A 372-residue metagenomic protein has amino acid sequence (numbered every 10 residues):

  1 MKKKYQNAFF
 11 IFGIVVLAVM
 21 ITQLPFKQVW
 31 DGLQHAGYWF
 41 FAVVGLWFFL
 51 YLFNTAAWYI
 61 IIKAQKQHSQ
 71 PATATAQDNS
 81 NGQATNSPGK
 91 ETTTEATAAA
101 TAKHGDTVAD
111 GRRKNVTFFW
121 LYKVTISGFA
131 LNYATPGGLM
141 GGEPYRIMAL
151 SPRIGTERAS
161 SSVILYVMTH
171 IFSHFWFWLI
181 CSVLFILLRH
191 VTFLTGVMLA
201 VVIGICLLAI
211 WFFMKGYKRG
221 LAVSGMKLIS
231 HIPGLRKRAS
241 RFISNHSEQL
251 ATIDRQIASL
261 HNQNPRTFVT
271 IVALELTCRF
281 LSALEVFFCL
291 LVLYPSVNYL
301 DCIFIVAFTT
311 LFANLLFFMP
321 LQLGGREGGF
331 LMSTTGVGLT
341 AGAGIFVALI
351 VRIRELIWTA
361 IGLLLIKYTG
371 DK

Functional and structural regions predicted by a protein language model:
M1-I126, V191-N314, L356-K372: Predominantly cytoplasmic-facing regulatory/coupling regions of multi-pass membrane proteins
F119, I154-M168, T340-I350: Membrane-interface alpha-helices at helix entry/exit sites of multi-pass transporters
T125, L131-W176: Juxtamembrane loop-to-helix connectors within ABC transporter transmembrane domains
A130-P136, A307-L323, E327: Transmembrane alpha-helix interface/packing and boundary motifs in multi-pass membrane proteins, characterized by
M140-S151, F318-G336: Re-entrant/interfacial helical elements at transmembrane boundaries that shape and gate the permeation pathway
W178-L188: Transmembrane alpha-helix termini and helix-breaking/packing motifs in multi-pass membrane transporters
F317-M319, G329-K372: C-terminal transmembrane helix pair
